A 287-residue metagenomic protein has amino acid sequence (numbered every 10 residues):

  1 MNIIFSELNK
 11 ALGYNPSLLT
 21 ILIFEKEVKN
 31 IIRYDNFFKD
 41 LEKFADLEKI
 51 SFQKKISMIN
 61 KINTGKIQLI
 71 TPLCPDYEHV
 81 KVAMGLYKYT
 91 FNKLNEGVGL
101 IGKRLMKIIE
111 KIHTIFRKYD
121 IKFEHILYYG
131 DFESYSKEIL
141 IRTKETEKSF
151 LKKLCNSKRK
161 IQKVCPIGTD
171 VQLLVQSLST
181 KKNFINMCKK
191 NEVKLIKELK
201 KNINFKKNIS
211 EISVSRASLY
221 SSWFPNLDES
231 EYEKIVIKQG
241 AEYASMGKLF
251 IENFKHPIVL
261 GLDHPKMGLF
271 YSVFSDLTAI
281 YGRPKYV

Functional and structural regions predicted by a protein language model:
M1-V287: Compositional signal for N-terminal targeting/processing segments
